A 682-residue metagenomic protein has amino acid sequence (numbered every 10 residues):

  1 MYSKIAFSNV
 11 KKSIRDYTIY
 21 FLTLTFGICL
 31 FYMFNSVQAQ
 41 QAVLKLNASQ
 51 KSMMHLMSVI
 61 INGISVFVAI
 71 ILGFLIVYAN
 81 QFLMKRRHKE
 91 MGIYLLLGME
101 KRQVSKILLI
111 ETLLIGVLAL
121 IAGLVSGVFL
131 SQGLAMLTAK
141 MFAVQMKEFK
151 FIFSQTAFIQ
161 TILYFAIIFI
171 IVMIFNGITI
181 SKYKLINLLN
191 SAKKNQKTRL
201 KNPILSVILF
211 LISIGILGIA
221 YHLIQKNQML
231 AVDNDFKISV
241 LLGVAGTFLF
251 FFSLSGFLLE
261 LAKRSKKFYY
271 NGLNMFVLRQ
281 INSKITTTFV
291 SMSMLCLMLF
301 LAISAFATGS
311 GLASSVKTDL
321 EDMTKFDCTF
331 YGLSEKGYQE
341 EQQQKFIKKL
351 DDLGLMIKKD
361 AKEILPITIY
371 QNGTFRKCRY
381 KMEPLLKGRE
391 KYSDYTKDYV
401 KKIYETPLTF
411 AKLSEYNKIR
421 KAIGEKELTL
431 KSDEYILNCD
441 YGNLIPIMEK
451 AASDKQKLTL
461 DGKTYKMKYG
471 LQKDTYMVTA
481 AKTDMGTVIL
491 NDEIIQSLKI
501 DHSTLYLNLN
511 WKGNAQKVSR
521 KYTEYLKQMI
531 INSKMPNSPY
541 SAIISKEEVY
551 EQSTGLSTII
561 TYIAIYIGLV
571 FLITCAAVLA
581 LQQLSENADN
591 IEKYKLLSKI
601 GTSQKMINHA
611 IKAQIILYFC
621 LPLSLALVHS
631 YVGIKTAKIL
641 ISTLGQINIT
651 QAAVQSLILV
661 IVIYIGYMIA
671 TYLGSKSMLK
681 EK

Functional and structural regions predicted by a protein language model:
M1-C29, Q196-I212, F252-L299, D589: N-terminal Sec/SRP start-transfer signal
Y2-K4, K182-T198, A588-D589, S677-K682: Short cytosolic juxtamembrane segments of multi-pass membrane proteins
I14-Y20, L108-S126, I162, A166 (+3 more regions): Selective transmembrane-helix segments that form parts of the transport pathway or gating/packing helices in multipass
R15-L22, M33-F67, L83-K85, I93-Y94 (+6 more regions): Peri-transmembrane interface segments
C29-V43, Y78-F82, I115-V144, A157-K182 (+6 more regions): Small-residue-rich transmembrane alpha-helices
I76-I93, K182, L261-R264, L273-N274 (+1 more regions): Transmembrane helix boundary and interhelical loop/hinge segments in multi-pass membrane proteins
D319-I573: Basic-flanked hydrophobic alpha-helices used for secretion and membrane insertion
